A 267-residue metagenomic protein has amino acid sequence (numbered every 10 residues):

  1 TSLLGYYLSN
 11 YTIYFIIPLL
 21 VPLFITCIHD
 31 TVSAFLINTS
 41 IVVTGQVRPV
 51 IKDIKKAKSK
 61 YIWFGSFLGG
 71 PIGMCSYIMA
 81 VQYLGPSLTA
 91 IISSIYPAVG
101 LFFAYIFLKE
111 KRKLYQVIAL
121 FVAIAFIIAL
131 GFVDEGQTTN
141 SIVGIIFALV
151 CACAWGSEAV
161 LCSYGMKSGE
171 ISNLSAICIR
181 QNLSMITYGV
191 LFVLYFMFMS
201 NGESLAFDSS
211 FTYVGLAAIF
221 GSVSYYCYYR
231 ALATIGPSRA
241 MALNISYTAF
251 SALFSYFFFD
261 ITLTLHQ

Functional and structural regions predicted by a protein language model:
T1-C27, T138-M166: Glycine-/small-residue-enriched transmembrane alpha-helix faces in small-molecule transporters and effluxers
S2-I17, P49-I51, G131-S141, F196-S209 (+2 more regions): Membrane-interface helix termini and inter-helical loops of multi-pass transporters
L4, I25, A80, I106-L108 (+5 more regions): Hydrophobic/aromatic residues within transmembrane alpha-helices of multi-pass small-molecule transporters
S9, V21, G85-P86, L108-K113 (+4 more regions): A helix-boundary/kink motif common to multi-pass secondary transporters, especially Major Facilitator Superfamily
T12-G69, A154-E158, I177-F198, I219: Transmembrane alpha-helices of multi-pass small-molecule transport proteins
Q46-S76, V143-C151, E203-V223, N244: Loop-to-transmembrane-helix transition segments
G70, M74, L88-P97, C162-M185 (+1 more regions): Helix-helix packing/entry segments at the starts of transmembrane helices
F103, Y115-D134, F254, L265-Q267: Hydrophobic transmembrane alpha-helices of multi-pass small-molecule transport proteins
